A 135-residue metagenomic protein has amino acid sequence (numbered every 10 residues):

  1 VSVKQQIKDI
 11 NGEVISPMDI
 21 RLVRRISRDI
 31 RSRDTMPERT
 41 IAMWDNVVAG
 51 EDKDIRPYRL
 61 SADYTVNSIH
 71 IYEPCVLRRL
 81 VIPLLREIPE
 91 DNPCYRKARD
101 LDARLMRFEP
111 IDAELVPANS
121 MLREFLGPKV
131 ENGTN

Functional and structural regions predicted by a protein language model:
V1-N135: Conserved NTP phosphate-binding and transfer environment spanning the P-loop NTPase/kinase superfamily
